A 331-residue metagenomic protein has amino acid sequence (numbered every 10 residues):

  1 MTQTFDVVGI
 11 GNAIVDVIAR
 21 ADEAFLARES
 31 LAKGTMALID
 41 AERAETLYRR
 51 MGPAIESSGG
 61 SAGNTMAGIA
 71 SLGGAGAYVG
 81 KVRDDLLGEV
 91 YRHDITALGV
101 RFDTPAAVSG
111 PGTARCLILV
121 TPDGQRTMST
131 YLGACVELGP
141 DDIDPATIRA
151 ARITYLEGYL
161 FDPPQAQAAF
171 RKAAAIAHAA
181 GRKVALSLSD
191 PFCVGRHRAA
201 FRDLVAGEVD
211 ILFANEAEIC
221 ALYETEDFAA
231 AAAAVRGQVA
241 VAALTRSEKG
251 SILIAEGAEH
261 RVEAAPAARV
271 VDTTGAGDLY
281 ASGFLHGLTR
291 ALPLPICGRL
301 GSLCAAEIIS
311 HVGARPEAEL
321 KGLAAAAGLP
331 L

Functional and structural regions predicted by a protein language model:
M1-V79, E89-V90: Glycine-rich phosphate/adenosyl-contacting loop at the front of the ribokinase-like
M1-V8, A13, A27-K33, A175-A179 (+2 more regions): Conserved phosphate-binding/catalytic region of the ribokinase-like
T2, P145-A150, V205-A206, R236: A short, aliphatic-rich alpha-helical micro-motif
G76, F102, V184-A185, A242: Hydrophobic beta-strand scaffold residues
D94-P111: A glycine-rich helix N-cap at a beta->alpha junction
D103-A107, I118-P164: Conserved phosphate-binding/catalytic loop of the ribokinase/pfkB sugar-kinase fold
I153-A233, K249-S251: Conserved beta-alpha-beta core of the PfkB/ribokinase-like small-molecule kinase fold
